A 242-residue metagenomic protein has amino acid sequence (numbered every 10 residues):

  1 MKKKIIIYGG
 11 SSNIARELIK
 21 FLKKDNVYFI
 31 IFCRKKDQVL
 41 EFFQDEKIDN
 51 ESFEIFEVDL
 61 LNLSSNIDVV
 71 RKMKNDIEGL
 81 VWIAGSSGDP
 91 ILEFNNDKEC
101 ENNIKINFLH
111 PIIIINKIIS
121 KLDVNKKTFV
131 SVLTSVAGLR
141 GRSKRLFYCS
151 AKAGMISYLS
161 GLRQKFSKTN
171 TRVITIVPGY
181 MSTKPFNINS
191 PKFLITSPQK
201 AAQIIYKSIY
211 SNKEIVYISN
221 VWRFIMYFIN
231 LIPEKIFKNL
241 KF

Functional and structural regions predicted by a protein language model:
S11-S12, R16-I19: N-terminal Rossmann NAD(P)H-binding glycine-rich loop of SDR-like oxidoreductase domains
D25-E41: Conserved glycine-rich Rossmann-like NAD(P)H-binding loop of the short-chain dehydrogenase/reductase
G85-E101, K144: Conserved mid-core segment of classical short-chain dehydrogenase/reductases
I115, A151-K152: Active-site helix of classical SDR
S135: Residue(s) in the substrate-gating loop at a strand-loop-helix junction that position the organic substrate next
R140-L146: Active-site loop immediately N-terminal to the catalytic Tyr-X3-Lys motif of short-chain dehydrogenase/reductase
T175, S190-Y227: C-terminal helical subdomain
